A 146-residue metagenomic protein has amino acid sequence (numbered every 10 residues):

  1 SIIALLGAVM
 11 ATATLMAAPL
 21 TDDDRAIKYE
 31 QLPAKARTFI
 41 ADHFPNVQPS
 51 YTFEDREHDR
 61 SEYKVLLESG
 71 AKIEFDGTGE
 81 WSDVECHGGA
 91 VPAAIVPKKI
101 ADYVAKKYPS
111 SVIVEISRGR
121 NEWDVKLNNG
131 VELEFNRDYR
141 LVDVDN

Functional and structural regions predicted by a protein language model:
I2-A13: Bacterial N-terminal signal peptides
I3, M16-T21: Terminal low-complexity, intrinsically disordered regions
P19-N146: Interaction-mediating elements
